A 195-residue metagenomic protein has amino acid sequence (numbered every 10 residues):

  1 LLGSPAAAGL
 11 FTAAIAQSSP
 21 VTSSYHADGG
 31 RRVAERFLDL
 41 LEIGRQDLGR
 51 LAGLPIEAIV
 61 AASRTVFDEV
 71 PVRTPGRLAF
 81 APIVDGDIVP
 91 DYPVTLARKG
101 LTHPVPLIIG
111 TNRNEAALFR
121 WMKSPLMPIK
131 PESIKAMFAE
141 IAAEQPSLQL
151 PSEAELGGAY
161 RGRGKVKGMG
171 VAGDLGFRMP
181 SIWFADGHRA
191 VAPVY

Functional and structural regions predicted by a protein language model:
L1-A7: Short glycine-enriched nucleophile-adjacent loop and the immediately C-terminal alpha-helix near the catalytic center
L2, V21-Y25: Alpha-helix capping and helix-loop boundary segments enriched in small/acidic/polar residues
G3, A16, G53, A61: Phosphate-coordinating loops and pocket residues in cytosolic domains that bind phosphorylated ligands
A7, G30-V33, D47, P180: Stable alpha-helical elements in mature extracytoplasmic
A8-P20: A conserved short beta-strand
A13, T22, R45-Q46, R50 (+1 more regions): Substrate-gating cap/lid region and adjacent catalytic-acid/histidine neighborhood within extracellular/lumenal
R31-E42: Helix-loop "lid/cap" segments that line or gate small-molecule binding pockets
